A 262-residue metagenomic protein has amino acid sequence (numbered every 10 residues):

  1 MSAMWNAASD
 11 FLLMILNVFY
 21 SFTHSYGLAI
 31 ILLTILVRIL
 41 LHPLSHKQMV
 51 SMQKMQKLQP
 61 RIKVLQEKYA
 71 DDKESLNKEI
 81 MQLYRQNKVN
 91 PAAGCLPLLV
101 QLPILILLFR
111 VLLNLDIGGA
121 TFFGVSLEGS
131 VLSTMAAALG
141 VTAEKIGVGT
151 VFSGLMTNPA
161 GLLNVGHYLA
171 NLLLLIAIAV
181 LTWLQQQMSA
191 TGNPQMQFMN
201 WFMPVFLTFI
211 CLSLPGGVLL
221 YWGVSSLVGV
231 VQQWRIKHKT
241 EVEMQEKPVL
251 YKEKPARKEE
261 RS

Functional and structural regions predicted by a protein language model:
M1-S262: Helix-loop-helix
